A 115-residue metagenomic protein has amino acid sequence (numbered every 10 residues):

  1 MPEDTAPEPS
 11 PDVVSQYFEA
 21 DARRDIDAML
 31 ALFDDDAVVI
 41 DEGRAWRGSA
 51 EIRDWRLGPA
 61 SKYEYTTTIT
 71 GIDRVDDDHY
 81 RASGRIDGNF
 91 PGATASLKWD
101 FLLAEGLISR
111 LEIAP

Functional and structural regions predicted by a protein language model:
M1-D27, A31: Short, low-complexity N-terminal intrinsically disordered segments enriched in polar/charged residues
Y17, M29-L30, A37, G48 (+3 more regions): Hydrophobic pocket/interface hotspot
I26-D27, D35-I72: A solvent-exposed, acidic/Ser-Thr-rich amphipathic alpha-helical stretch
F33, I86-G88, P115: Short beta-strand segments enriched in hydrophobic/aromatic residues within well-folded beta-rich domains
D54-K98: Surface-exposed, charged secondary-structure patches
S96-P115: Short beta-strand edge/turn micro-motifs at domain boundaries
